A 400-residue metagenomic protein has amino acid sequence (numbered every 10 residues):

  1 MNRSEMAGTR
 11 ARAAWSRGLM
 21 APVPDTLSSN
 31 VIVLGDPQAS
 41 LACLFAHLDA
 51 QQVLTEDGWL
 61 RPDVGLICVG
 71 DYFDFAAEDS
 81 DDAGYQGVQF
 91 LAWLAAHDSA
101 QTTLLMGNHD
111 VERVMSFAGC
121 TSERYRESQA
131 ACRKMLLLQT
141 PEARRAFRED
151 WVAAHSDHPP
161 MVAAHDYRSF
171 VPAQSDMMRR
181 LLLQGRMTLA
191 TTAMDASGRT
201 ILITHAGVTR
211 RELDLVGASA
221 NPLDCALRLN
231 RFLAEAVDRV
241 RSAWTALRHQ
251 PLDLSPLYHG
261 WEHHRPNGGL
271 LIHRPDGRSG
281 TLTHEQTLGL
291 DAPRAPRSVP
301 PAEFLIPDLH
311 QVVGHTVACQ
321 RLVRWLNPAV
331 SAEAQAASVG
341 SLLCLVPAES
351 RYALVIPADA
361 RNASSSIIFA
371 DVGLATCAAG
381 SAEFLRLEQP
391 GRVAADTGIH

Functional and structural regions predicted by a protein language model:
M1-F45: Short glycine- and acidic-rich boundary segments immediately preceding or forming the N-terminal edge of structured
R17-L27, G58, A92-A96, R186-S197 (+2 more regions): A short acidic-Thr-Gly-centered motif at the start of a beta-strand
V33-G35, L66-G70, T103-G107, I203-T204 (+2 more regions): Active-site neighborhood of phospho(di)ester-bond hydrolases with catalytic His/Asp-centered motifs
S40-L41, D74-A76, H109-M115, V312-V323 (+1 more regions): Active-site environment of divalent metal-dependent phosphoester hydrolases
L44-Q139: Core catalytic region of metal-dependent phosphoesterases/phosphodiesterases, especially metallo-beta-lactamase-like
A50-Q51, A118-E123, A218-A220, W325-A332: Short secondary-structure boundary/capping segments
E123-E303: Active-site-proximal loop/helix segment associated with metal-binding centers of metalloenzymes
V323-H400: Binuclear metal-dependent phosphoesterase catalytic core
